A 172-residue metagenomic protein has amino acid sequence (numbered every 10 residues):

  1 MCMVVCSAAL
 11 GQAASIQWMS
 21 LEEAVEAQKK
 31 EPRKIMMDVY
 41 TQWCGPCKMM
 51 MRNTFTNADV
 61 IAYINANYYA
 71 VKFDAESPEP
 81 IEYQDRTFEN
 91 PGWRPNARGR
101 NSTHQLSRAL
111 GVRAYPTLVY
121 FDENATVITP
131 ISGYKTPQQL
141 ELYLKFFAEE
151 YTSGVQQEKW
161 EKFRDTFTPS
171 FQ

Functional and structural regions predicted by a protein language model:
M1-S15: Bacterial Sec-dependent N-terminal signal peptides
A13-I16, K29, G111, D122 (+1 more regions): Non-globular targeting/processing and membrane-anchoring segments
Q17-K34, I64: A short beta-strand-turn-helix
E31-G45, A70: Short active-site neighborhood of thiol/selenol oxidoreductases, capturing the structured segment around
K34, E89-N96, H104-V119: Structural micro-motif
T41-P46, T54, A75-E79, A125-T126: Solvent-exposed loop/turn segments at secondary-structure junctions within structured extracellular/periplasmic domains
C47-N65: Typically the conserved alpha-helix immediately C-terminal to a functionally engaged Cys/Sec in thioredoxin-like
Y63-Y83: Structural microenvironment flanking redox-active thiols in thiol-disulfide oxidoreductases
